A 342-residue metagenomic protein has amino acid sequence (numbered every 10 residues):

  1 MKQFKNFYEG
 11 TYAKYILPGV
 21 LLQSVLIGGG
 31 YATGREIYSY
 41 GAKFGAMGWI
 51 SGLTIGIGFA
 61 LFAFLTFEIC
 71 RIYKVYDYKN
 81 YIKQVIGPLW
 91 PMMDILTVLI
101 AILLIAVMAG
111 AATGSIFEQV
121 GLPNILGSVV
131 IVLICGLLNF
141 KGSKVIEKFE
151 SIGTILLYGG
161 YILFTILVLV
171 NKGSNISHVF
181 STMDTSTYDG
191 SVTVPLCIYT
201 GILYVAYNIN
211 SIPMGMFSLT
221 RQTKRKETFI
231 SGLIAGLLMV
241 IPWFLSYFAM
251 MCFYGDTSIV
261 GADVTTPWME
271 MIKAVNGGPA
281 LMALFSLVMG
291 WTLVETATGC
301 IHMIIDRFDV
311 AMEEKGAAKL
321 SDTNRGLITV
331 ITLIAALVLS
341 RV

Functional and structural regions predicted by a protein language model:
K2-K5, K79-V85, M108-S128, L219-V240 (+1 more regions): Helix-loop-helix connectors at the membrane interface of multi-pass transporters/channels
K5-K14, K43-W49, I72-A101, E118-P123 (+2 more regions): Transmembrane-helix boundary/entry motifs in multi-pass membrane transporters
G10-A13, Y40-F67, G236-F244, V342: Extracellular loop-to-transmembrane helix junctions
Y12-A32, V98-A101, V168-G173, T182-V240 (+1 more regions): Hydrophobic, membrane-embedded alpha-helices of multi-pass small-molecule transporters
L21, S51-G52, Q84-I95, T154-L169 (+2 more regions): Small-residue-rich segments of transmembrane alpha-helices in multi-pass membrane proteins, especially helix faces
L22, L53-K79, A249, F253: Juxtamembrane transmembrane-helix boundary signature
A112-I116, P123-I131, L138-N171, V342: Membrane-interface loop-to-helix entry segments
T185-D189, M250-P279: Membrane-interface interhelical connector segments
